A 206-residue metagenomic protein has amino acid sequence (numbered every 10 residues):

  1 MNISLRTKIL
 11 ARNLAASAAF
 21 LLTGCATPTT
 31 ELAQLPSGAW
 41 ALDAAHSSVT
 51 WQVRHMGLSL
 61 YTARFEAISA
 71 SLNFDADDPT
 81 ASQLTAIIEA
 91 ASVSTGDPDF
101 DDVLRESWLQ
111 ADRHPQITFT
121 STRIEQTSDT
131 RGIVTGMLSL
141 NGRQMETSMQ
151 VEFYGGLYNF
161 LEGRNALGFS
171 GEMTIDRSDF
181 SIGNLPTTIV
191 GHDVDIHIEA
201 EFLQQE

Functional and structural regions predicted by a protein language model:
M1-C25: Sec-dependent bacterial lipoprotein signal peptides
C25-E206: Low-complexity, acidic/polar, glycine-enriched regions of mature
